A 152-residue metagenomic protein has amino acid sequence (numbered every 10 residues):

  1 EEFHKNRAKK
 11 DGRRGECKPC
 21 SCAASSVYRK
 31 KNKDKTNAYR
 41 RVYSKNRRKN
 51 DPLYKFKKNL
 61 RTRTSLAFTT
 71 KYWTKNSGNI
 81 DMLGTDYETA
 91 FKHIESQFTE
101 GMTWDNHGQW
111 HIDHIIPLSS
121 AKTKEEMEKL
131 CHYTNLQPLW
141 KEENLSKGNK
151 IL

Functional and structural regions predicted by a protein language model:
E1-H111: Contiguous alpha-helical segments
G12-S21, W110, L118-S146: Short beta-strand-alpha-helix junction that forms the catalytic/metal-binding core of metal-dependent nuclease domains
T99-H107, K122-K124, S146-I151: Substrate-binding/catalytic groove segments of enzymes that remodel or degrade extracellular structural polymers
H114: Conserved active-site aspartate in kinases
